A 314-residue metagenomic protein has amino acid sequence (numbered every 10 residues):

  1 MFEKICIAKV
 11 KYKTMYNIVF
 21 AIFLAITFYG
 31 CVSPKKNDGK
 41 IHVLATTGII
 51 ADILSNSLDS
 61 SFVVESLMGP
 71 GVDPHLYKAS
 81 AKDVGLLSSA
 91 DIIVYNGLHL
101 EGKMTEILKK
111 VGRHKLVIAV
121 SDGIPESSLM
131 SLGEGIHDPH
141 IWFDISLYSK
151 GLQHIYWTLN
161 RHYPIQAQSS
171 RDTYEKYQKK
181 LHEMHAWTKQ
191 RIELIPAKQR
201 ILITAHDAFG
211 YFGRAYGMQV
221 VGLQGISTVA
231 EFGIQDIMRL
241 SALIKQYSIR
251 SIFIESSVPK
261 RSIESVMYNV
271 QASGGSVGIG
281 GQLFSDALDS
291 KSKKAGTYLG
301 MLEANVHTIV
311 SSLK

Functional and structural regions predicted by a protein language model:
M1-K40: Short, low-complexity disordered leader/linker segments with a strong preference for bacterial N-terminal type II
C31-K314: Extracytoplasmic metal-acquisition and chelation regions
